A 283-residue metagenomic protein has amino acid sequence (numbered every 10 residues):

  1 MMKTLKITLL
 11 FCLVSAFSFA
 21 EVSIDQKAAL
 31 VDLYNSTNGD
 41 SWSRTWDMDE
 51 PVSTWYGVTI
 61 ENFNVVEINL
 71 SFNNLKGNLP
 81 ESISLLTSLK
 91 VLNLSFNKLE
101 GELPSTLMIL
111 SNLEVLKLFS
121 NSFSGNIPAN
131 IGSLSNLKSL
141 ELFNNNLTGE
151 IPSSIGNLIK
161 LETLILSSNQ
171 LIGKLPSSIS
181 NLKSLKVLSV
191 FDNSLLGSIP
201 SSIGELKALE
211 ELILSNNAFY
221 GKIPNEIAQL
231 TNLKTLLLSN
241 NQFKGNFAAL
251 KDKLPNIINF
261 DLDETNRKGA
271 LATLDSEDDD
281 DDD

Functional and structural regions predicted by a protein language model:
M2-L10: Sec-dependent signal peptide recognition, specifically the positively charged N-region followed immediately by
S15-F17: N-terminal signal peptide c-region/cleavage motif recognized by signal peptidases
D25, P224-D283: Leucine-rich solenoid repeat scaffolds
N35-N78, D283: LRR flanking "cap" motifs
N62, S84-L89, M108-L113, G132-L137 (+6 more regions): Leucine-rich repeat
N69, N93, K117, E141 (+5 more regions): Conserved positional slot within leucine-rich repeat
N73, N97, N121, L142-N145 (+5 more regions): Consensus "Asn ladder" position of solenoid repeat domains
L79-E81, E100-S105, S124-A129, T148-S153 (+5 more regions): The feature encodes a structural signal of leucine-rich repeats
